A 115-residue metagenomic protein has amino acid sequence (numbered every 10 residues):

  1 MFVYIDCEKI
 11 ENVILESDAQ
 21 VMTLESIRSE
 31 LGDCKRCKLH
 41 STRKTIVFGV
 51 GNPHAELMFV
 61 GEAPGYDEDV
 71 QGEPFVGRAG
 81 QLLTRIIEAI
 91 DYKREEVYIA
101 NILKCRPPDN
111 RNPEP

Functional and structural regions predicted by a protein language model:
M1-P115: A polyanion-binding, active-site-adjacent surface
